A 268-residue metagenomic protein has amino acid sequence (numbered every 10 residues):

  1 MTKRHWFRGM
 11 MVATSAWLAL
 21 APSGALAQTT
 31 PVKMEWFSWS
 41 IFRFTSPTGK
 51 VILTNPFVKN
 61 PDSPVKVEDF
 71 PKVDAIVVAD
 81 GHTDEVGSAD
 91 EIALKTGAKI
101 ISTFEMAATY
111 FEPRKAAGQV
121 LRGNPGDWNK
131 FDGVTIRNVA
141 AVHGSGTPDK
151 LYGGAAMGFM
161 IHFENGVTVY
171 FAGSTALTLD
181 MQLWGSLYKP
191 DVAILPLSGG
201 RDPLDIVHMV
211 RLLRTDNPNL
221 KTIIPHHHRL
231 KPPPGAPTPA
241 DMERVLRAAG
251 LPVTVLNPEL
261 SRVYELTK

Functional and structural regions predicted by a protein language model:
T2-V51, V58-N60, V245-A248, V253 (+1 more regions): Zn-dependent metallo-beta-lactamase
Q28-K33, S46-I52, W128-R137, H162-V169 (+1 more regions): Beta-strand-turn-beta hairpins that frame and shape the catalytic cleft of phosphate-ester-processing enzymes
F37, I41-E91, S102, G144-K150 (+1 more regions): Pre-active-site segment of Zn-dependent metallo-hydrolases
L53-P56, V73-G81, I101-F104, R122 (+4 more regions): Active-site neighborhood of phospho(di)ester-bond hydrolases with catalytic His/Asp-centered motifs
K59-D62, T83-G87, A107-Y110, D127-K130 (+5 more regions): Active-site environment of divalent metal-dependent phosphoester hydrolases
E68-P71, I92-T96, S186-K189, R211-N219: Short, conserved loop/helix-junction motifs that constitute active-site signature segments in enzyme catalytic cores
K99-I100, E112-K130, R211-K268: Binuclear metal-ion centers of metallo-dependent hydrolases, dominated by the metallo-beta-lactamase
S145-D216: Active-site-proximal loop/helix segments of hydrolase catalytic cores
